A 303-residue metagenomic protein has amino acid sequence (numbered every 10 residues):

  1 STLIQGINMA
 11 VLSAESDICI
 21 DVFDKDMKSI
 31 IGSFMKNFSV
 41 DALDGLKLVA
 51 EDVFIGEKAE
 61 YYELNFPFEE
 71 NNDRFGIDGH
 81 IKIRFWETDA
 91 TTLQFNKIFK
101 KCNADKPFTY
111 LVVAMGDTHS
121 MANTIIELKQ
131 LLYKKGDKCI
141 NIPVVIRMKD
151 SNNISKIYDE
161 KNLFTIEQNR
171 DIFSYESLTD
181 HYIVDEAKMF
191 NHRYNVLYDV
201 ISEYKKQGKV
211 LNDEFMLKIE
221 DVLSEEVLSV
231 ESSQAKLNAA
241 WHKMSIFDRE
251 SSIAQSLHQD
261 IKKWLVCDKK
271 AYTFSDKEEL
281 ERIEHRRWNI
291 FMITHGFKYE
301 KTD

Functional and structural regions predicted by a protein language model:
S1-L228, S232-D303: Cytosolic regulatory regions of ion transport systems
